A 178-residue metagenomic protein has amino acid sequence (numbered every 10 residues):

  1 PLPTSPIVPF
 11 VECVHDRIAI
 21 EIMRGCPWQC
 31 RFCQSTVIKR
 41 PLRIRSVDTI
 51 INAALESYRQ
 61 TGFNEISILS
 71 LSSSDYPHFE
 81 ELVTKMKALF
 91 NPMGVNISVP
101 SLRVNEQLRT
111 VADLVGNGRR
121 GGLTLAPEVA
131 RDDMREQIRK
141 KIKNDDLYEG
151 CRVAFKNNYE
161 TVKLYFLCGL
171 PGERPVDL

Functional and structural regions predicted by a protein language model:
P1-A19: N-terminal [4Fe-4S]-dependent radical SAM core
V11, S46-I51, K143, Y148: A general structural motif
E21-V37: Local cysteine-cluster metal-coordination motifs and their immediate loop/turn environment, predominantly Fe-S cluster
C26, C30, I50, V99 (+1 more regions): Conserved hydrophobic/aromatic pocket- or pore-lining residues that grip, position, or stack substrates in active sites
R31, A54-L55: Solvent-exposed alpha-helix faces
C33-T49: Iron-sulfur (Fe-S) cluster-binding segments and ferredoxin-like electron-carrier domains, especially [2Fe-2S]
L55-D177: Conserved SAM/AdoMet-binding glycine-rich loop
